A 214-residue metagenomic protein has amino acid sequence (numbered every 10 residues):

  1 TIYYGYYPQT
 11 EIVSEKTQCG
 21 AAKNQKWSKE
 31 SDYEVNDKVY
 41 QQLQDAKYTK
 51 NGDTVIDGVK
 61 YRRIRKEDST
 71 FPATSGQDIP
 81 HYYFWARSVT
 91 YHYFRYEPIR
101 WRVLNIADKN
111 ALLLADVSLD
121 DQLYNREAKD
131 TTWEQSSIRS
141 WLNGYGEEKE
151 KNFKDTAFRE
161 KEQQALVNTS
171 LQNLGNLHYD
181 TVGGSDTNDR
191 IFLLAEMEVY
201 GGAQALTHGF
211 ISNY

Functional and structural regions predicted by a protein language model:
T1-Y214: Collagenous Gly-X-Y triple-helix signature in extracellular proteins
